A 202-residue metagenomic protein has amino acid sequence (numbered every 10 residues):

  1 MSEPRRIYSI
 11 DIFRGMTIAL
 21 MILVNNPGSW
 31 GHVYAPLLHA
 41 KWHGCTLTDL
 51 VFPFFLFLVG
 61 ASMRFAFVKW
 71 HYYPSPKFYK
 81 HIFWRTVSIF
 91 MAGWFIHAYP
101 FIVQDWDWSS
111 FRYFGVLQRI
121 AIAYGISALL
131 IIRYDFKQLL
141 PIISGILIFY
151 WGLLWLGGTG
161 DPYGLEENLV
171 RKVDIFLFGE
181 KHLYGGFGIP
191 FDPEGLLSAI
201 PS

Functional and structural regions predicted by a protein language model:
M1-F78: N-terminal signal-anchor module of multipass membrane proteins
R14-M16, V59, A92, F114 (+1 more regions): Short glycine-rich loop/turn motifs that provide flexible caps or phosphate-binding loops at active sites
M16, A40, F114, I120-A123 (+1 more regions): Surface-exposed loop/turn and secondary-structure junction residues enriched for glycine/proline
L20-P27, R85-I89, L169-V173: An acidic intrinsically disordered interaction segment
P27-T46, P100-Y113, P162-F176, K181-F191: Membrane-interface interhelical loops and short amphipathic "cap" helices that link adjacent transmembrane segments
D49-F54, K69-H97, F101-Q104, S109-S127 (+1 more regions): Transmembrane alpha-helical segments and their boundary/interface "anchor" motifs in multi-pass integral membrane
F136-S202: Long hydrophobic alpha-helical segments that form multi-pass transmembrane helix bundles in integral membrane proteins
